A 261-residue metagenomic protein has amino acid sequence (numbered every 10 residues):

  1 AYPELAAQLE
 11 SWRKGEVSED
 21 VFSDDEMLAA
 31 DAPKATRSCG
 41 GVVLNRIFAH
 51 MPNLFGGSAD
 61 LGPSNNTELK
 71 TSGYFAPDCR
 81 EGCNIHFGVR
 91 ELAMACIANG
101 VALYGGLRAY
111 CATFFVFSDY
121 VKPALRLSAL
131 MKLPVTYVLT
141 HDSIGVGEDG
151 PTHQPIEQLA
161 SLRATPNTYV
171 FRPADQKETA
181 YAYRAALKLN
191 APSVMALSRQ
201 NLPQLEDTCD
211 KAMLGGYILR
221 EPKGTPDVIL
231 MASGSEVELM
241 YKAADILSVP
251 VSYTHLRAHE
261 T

Functional and structural regions predicted by a protein language model:
Y2-A196, N201: Thiamine diphosphate
R46, I218-K223: Short boundary motifs at domain starts and secondary-structure transition points
M51-P52, K223-V228: A short, charged/proline- and glycine-enriched loop that marks the coil->beta-strand transition at the N-terminal
L69, E148, L205-T208, Y241-K242: Short, well-ordered secondary-structure micro-motifs
V121-K122, M240-Y241, T261: Conserved strand-to-helix beginnings and helix N-cap segments that scaffold or border functional pockets
L202-L219: Aromatic-enriched
P226-Y253: Long hydrophobic segments that form regular secondary structure
T254-T261: Conserved small/polar residues in nucleotide/adenosyl-binding loops
